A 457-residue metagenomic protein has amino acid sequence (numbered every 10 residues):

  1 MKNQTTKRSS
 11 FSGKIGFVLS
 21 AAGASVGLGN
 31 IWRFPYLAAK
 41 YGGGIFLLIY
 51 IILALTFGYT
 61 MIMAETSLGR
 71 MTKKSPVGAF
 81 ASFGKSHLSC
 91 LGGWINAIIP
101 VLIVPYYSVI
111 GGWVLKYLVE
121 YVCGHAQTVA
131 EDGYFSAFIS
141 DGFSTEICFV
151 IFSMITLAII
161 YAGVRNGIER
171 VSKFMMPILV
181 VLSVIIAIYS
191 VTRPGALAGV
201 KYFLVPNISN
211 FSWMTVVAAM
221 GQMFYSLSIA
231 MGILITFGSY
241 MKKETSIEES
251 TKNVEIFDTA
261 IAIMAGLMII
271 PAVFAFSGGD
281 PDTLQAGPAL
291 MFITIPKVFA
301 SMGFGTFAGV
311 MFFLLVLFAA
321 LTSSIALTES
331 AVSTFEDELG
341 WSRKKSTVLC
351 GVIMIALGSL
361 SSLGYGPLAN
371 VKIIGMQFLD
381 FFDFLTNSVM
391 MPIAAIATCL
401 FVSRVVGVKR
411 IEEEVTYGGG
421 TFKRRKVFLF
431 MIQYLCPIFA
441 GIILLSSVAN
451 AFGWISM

Functional and structural regions predicted by a protein language model:
M1-W32, M61-T66, R70-F83, H87-L91 (+2 more regions): Membrane-interface "cap" regions at the ends of multi-pass membrane proteins
K2-K7, F11, E169, K173-L321 (+1 more regions): Membrane-embedded translocation segments of transport machinery
K2-Q4, G111-S140, M241-E244, E249 (+4 more regions): Helix-loop-helix connectors at the membrane interface of multi-pass transporters/channels
T5-R8, Y36-Y41, K74-I95, S108-R165 (+5 more regions): Inter-helical loop and helix-membrane interface segments of multi-pass membrane transporters/permeases
S10-A21, I45-I49, H87-V101, I147-F152 (+6 more regions): Select transmembrane alpha-helical segments in multipass membrane proteins
G13-L53, I235-G238, E249-K252, I256-T259 (+1 more regions): Transmembrane helix-boundary motif of multi-pass solute transporters/channels
L37, Y41, H87-I103, I151-F174 (+2 more regions): Membrane-water interface regions at transmembrane-helix termini and the short interhelical loops of multi-pass membrane
L379-L400, R424-M457: A generic transmembrane alpha-helix motif of multi-pass inner-membrane proteins
